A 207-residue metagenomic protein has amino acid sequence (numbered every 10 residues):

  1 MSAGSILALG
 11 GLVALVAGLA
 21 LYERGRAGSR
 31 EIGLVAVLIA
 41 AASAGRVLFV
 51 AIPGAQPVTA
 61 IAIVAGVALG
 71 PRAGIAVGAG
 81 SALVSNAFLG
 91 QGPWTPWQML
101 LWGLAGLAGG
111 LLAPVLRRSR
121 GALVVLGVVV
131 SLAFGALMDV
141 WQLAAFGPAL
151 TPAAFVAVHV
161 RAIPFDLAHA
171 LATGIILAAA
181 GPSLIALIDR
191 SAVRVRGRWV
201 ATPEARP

Functional and structural regions predicted by a protein language model:
M1-L9, Q56, G92-P96, L107 (+2 more regions): Membrane-embedded alpha-helical hairpins and interfacial helices in multi-pass inner-membrane proteins
M1-V64: Hydrophobic transmembrane alpha-helices
L19-A20, V58-G74, A108-L112: Generic transmembrane alpha-helix motif of multi-pass integral membrane proteins
R24-R30, V67-V77, L116-G121: Membrane-helix interface "capping/anchor" motifs
A36, A40, A44, A60 (+10 more regions): Residue-level signature of the transmembrane alpha-helical core of multi-pass small-molecule transporters
A44-V58, A79-V115: Interfacial aromatic-anchored transmembrane helix boundaries in multi-pass membrane proteins
